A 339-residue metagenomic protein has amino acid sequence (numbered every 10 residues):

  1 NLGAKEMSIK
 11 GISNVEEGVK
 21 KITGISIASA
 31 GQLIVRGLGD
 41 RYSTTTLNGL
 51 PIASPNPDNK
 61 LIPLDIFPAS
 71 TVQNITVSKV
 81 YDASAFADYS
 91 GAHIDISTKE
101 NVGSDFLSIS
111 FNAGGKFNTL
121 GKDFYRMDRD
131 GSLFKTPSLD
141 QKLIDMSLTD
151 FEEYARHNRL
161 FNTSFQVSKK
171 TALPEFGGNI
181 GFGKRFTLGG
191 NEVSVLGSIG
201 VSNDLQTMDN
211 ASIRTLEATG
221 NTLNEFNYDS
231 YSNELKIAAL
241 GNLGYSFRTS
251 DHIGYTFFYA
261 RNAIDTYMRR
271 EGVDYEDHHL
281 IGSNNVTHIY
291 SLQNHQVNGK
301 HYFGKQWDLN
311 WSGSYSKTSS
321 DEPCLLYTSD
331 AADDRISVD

Functional and structural regions predicted by a protein language model:
N1, A83-F176, E192-S194: N-terminal, post-signal-peptide soluble/periplasmic segments of Gram-negative outer-membrane pore/transport systems
N1-V35, G49-A83, S90-H93: Periplasmic N-terminal accessory/gating domains of Gram-negative outer-membrane beta-barrel systems
D40, I52, G114-N118, S202-Q206 (+2 more regions): Structural signature of outer-membrane beta-barrel domains
T46, N74, F106-S110, E192-S198 (+4 more regions): Residue-level detector of the transmembrane beta-barrel scaffold of outer-membrane proteins
P57-D58, V77-S78, F161-Q166, G220-N227 (+1 more regions): Extracytoplasmic loops and strand-loop junctions of Gram-negative outer membrane beta-barrel proteins
L120-F124, T207-R214, T266-V273, E322-Y327: Outer-membrane beta-barrel translocator domains and adjoining extracellular loop/strand segments of Gram-negative
F161-M268, Y290-V297, G304: Transmembrane beta-barrel wall of Gram-negative outer-membrane proteins
Y327-D339: Single conserved hydrophobic/aromatic residue that forms the stacking wall/gate of nucleotide- or nucleobase-binding
